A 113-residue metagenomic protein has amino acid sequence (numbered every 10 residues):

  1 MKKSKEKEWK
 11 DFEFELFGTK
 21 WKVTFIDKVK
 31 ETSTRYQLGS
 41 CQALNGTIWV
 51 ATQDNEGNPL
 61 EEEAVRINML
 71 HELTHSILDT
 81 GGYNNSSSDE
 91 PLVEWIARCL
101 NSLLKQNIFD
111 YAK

Functional and structural regions predicted by a protein language model:
E8-E63, S76-T80, N84-C99: Active-site scaffold of zinc-dependent metalloenzymes
A64-E72: Short alpha-helical catalytic segment bearing the HExxH-like zincin motif of zinc-dependent metalloproteases
S102-K113: Short, Lys/Arg-rich amphipathic alpha-helical interaction segments that bind nucleic acids or acidic protein surfaces
